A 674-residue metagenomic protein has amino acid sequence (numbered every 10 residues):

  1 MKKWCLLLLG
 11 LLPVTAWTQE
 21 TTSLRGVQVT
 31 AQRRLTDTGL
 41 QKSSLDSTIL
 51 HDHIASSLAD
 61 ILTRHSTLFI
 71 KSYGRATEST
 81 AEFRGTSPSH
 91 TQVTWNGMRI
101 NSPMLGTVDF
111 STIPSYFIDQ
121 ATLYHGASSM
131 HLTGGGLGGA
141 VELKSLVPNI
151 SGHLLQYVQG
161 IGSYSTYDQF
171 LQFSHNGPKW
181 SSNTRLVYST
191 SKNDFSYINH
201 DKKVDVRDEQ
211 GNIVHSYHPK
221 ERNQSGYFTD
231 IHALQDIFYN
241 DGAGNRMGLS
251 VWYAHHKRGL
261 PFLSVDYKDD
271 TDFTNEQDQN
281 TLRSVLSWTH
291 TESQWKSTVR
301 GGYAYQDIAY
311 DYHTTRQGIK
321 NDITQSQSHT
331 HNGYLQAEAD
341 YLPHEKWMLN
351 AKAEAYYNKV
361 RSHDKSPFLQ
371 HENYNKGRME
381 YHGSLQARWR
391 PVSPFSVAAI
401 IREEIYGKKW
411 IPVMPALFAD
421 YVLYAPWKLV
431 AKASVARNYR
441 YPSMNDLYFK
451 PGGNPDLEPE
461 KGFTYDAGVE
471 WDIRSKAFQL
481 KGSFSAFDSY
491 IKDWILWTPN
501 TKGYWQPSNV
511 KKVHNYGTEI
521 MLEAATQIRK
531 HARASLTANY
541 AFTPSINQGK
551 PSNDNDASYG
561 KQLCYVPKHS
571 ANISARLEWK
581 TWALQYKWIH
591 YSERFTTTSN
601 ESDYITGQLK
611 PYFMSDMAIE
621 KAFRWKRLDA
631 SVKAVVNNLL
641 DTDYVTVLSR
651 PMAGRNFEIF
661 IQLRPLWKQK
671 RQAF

Functional and structural regions predicted by a protein language model:
L24-H53, T80, P88: N-terminal periplasmic "start-of-domain" segments of outer-membrane beta-barrel proteins
A59-S102: Extracytoplasmic beta-strand/coil segments of soluble accessory domains associated with Gram-negative outer-membrane
M98-G126, P451: Short acidic/polar hinge/loop motifs at secondary-structure boundaries that mediate gating or recognition
S115-Q156: A beta-strand signature from Gram-negative outer-membrane beta-barrel systems, especially the internal plug domain
S151, H175-N275: Periplasmic-side early beta-strands and strand-to-turn transitions of outer-membrane beta-barrels
K257, D307-A309, G407-V413, A419-D466 (+5 more regions): Surface-exposed extracellular loop regions of Gram-negative outer-membrane beta-barrel proteins, predominantly
Q294-Y312, V360, Y424, A431-K432 (+3 more regions): Membrane-embedded beta-barrel scaffold of Gram-negative outer-membrane proteins
P391-S396, S485-Y490, N509-T598, D629 (+2 more regions): Gram-negative outer-membrane beta-barrel transporters
